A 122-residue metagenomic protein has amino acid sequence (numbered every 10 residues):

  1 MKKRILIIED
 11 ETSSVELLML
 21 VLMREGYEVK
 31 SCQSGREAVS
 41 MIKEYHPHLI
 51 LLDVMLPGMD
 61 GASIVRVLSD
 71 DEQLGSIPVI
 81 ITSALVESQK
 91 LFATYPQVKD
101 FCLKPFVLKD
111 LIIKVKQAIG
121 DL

Functional and structural regions predicted by a protein language model:
E9: Conserved acidic carboxylate
E16-R24: Charged docking surfaces used in two-component/phosphorelay signaling
G26-Q33, M41: Short hydrophobic/Thr-rich beta-strand motif most characteristic of the beta2 strand and flanking loop of CheY-like
D53: Active-site residues of response regulator receiver
P57, G75: The feature encodes the CheY-like receiver
F106-K116: C-terminal output helix
